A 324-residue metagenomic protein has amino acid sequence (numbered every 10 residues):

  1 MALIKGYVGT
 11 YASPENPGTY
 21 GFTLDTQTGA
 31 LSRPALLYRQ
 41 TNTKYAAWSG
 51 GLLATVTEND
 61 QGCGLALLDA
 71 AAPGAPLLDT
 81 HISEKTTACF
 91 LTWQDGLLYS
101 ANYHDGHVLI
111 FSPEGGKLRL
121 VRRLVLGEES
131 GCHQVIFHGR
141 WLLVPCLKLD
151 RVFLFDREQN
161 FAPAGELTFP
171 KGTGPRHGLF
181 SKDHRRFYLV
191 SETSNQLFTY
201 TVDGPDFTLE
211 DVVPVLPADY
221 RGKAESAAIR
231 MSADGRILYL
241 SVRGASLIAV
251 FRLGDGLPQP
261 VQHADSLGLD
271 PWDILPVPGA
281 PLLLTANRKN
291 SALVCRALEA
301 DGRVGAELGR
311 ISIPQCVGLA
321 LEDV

Functional and structural regions predicted by a protein language model:
V8-S13, T55-N59, S100-H104, V144-L147 (+3 more regions): Conserved beta-strand positions in repeat-built beta-propeller and related beta-rich domains
E15-G21, G62-A66, H107-I110, R151-L154 (+3 more regions): Structural motif
T23-G29, L68-P73, F111-K117, D156-N160 (+3 more regions): Short loop/turn segments immediately following beta-strands, especially the blade-tip and inter-blade linker loops
S32-Y38, P76-I82, R119-V125, A162-T168 (+3 more regions): A short beta-strand motif characteristic of beta-propeller blades
R33-W93: Blade-loop segments of beta-propeller domains
Q40-G50, E84-G96, L126-W141, F169-H184 (+3 more regions): Beta-rich, blade/repeat-based domains predominating in secreted/periplasmic proteins but also intracellular
A75-F137: Asp-box/WD-like beta-propeller blade repeats and closely related beta-sheet repeat scaffolds
L142-N195: Loop-centered beta-sheet repeat module
